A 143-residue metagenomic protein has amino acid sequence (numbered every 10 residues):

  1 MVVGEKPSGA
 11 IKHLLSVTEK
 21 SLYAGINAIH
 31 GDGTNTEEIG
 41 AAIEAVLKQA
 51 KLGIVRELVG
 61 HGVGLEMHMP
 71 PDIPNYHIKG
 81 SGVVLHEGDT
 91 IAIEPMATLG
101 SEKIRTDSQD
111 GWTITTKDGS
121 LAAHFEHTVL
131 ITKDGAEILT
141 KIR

Functional and structural regions predicted by a protein language model:
M1-R143: Active-site neighborhoods and metal-handling regions in enzymes and metal-associated proteins
